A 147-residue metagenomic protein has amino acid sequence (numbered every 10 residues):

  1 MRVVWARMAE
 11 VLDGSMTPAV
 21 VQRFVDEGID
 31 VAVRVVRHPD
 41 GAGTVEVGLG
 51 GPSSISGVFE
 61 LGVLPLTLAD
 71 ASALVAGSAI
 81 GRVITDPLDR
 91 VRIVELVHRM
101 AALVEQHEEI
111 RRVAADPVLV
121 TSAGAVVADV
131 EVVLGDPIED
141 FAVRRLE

Functional and structural regions predicted by a protein language model:
M1-E147: ATP-dependent carboxylate/acyl-activation modules
